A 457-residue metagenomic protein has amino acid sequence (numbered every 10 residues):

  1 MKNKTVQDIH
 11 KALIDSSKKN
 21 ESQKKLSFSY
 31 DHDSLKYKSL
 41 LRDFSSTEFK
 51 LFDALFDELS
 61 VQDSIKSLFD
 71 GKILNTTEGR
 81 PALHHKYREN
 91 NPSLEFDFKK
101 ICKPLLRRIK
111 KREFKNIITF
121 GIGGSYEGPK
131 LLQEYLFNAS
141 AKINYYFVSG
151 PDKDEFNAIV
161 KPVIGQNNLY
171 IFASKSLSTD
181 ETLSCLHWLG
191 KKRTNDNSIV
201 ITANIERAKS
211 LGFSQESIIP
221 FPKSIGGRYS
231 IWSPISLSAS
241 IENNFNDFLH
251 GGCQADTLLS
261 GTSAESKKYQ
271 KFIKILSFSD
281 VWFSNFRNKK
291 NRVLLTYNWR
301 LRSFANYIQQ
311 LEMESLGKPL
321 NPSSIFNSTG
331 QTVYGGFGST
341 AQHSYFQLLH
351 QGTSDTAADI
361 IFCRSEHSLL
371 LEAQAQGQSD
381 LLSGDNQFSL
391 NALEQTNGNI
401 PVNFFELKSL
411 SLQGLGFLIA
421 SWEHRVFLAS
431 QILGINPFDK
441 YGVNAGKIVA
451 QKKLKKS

Functional and structural regions predicted by a protein language model:
K2-K111, Q374-N386, N391, L407: Extended, charge-enriched "interface" segments that sit outside catalytic cores
K4, D8, E127, L131 (+15 more regions): Generic recognition of stable, solvent-exposed alpha-helical segments in well-folded globular domains
N20-E21, C102, G121, I171 (+4 more regions): Buried hydrophobic positions in well-ordered alpha/beta secondary-structure cores of metabolic enzymes
H84-L94, F114-I118, I143-Y145, N167-T179 (+7 more regions): Glycine- and acidic
K103-I117, I159-N167, F278-K290, L349-S354: Glycine-rich phosphate/diphosphate-binding loops that line cofactor/substrate pockets in enzymes
R107-S266, I448, K452: Glycine-rich phosphate-binding loops that contact phosphosugars or nucleotide phosphates
S233-L237, N243-T257, G261-G335: A conserved active-site cap/scaffold subdomain adjacent to cofactor or substrate pockets
N291-L454: C-terminal catalytic subdomain
